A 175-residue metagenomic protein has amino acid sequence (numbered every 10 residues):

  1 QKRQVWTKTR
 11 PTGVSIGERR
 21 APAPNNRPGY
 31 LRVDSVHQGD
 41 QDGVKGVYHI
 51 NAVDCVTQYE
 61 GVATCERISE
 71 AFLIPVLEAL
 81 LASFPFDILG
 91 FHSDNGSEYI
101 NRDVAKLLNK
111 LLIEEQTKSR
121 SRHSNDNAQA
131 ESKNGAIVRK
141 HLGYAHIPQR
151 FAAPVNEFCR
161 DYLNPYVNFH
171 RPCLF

Functional and structural regions predicted by a protein language model:
Q1-N51, Y59: Mobile-element integrase/transposase regions, centering on the N-terminal DNA-binding/Zn-coordinating module
D34, A52, Q58, L77 (+5 more regions): Mobile genetic element proteins and their domesticated derivatives, centered on retroelements and DNA transposons
K45, V62-P85: Active-site beta-loop-alpha junctions of metal-dependent nucleic acid enzymes, especially the RNase H-like/DDE
V53, A79-P85, D103-K118: Short, surface-exposed basic-aromatic patches at helix termini and helix-loop junctions that form
S93-N95, Y99-L108, Q116-L142, E157: RNase H-like two-metal-ion nuclease catalytic core shared by retroviral integrases and related mobile-element nucleases
I113-E114, A130-F151, Y166-R171: Active-site proximal helix-loop segment of RNase H-like, two-metal nucleases, encompassing DDE(D)
